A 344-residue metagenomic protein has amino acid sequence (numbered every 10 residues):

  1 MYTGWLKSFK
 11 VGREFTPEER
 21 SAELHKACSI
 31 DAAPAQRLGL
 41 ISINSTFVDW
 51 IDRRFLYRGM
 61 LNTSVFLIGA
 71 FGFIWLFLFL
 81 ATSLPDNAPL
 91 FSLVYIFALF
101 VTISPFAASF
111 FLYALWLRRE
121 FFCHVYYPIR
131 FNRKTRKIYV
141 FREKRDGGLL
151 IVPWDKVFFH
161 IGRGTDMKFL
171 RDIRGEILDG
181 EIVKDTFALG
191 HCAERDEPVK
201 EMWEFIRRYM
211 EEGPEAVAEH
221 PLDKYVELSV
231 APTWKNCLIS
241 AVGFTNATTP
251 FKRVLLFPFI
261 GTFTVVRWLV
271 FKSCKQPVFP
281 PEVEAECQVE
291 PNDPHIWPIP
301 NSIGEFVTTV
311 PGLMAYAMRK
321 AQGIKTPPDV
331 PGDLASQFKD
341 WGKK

Functional and structural regions predicted by a protein language model:
M1-G39: Short, non-transmembrane cytosolic segments of multipass membrane proteins
Q36-Y57, I173: Short, hydrophobic/proline-enriched secondary-structure or compact coil segments at domain edges
I41-S45, G213-T245: Juxtamembrane amphipathic/hinge helix adjacent to a transmembrane helix
D49-V125, T233-K344: Alpha-helical transmembrane spans
P128, D146-V152, I182-T186: Short, mixed charged/polar active-site loops that provide acid/base catalysis or chelate metal/phosphate cofactors
P128-E143: Membrane-cytosol interface motif
K137-I138, G147-D166: Phosphoinositide-dependent membrane-docking surfaces
F158, D166-E227: A membrane-cytosol interface segment of integral membrane proteins
